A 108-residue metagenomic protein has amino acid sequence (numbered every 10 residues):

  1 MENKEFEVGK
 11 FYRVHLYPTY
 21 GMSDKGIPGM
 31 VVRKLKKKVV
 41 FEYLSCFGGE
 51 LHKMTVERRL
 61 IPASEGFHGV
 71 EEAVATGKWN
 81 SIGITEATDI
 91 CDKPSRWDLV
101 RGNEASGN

Functional and structural regions predicted by a protein language model:
M1-V8, E104-N108: Short intrinsically disordered terminal tails
N3-M22: Short coil-to-beta transition motif at edge beta-strands of beta-rich domains
V8, R33-K36: Short, solvent-exposed coil/turn segments at beta-strand boundaries
Y17, L44, T85: Surface loops and adjacent helix of pleckstrin homology
M22-D24, K53: Short solvent-exposed loop/turn micro-motifs enriched in small/polar/acidic residues
K25-K34: Short beta-strand-centered aromatic/proline hotspots
V39-Y43: SH3/SH3-like beta-barrel fold
F47-N108: Intrinsically disordered, low-complexity, charged/polar segments
